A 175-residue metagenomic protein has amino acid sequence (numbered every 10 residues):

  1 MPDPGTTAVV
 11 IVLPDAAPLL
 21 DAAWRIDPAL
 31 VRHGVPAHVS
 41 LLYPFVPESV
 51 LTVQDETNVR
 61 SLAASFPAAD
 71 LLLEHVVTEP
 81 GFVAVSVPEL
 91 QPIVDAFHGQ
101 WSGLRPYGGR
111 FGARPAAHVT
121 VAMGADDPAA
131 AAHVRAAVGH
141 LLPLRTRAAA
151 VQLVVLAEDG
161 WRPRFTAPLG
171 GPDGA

Functional and structural regions predicted by a protein language model:
M1-D70, V87-A149, W161-A175: Basic, often amphipathic N-terminal segments
L73-V77: A short, structured active-site edge motif that brings together acidic residues
T78, E158-D159: Short strand-connecting beta-turns/loops that link adjacent beta-strands
L153-A157: Short, exposed beta-strand-loop hairpins at the edges of beta-sheets in extracellular/periplasmic proteins
